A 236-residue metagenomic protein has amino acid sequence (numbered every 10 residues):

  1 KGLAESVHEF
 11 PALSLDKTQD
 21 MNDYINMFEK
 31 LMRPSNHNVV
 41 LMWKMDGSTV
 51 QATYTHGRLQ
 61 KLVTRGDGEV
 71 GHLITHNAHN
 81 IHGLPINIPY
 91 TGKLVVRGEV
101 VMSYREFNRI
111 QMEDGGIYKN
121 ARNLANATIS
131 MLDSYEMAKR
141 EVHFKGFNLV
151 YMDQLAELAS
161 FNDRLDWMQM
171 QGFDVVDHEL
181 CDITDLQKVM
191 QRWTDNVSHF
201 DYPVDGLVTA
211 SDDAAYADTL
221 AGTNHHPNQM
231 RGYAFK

Functional and structural regions predicted by a protein language model:
K1-K236: RNA/tRNA-interacting regions in translation and RNA-turnover enzymes
